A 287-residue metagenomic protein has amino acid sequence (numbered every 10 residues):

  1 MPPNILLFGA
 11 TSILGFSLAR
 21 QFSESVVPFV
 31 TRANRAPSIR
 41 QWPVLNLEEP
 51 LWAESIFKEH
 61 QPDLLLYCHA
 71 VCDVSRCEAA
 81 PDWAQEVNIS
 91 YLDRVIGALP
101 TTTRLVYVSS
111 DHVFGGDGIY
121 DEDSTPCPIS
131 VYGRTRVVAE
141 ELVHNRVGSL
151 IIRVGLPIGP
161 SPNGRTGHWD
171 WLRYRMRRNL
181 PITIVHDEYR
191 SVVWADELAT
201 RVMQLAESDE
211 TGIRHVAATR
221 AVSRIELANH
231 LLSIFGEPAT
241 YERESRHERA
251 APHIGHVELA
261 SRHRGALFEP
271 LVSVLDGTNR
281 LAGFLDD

Functional and structural regions predicted by a protein language model:
P3-E24: N-terminal Rossmann NAD(P)H-binding glycine-rich loop of SDR-like oxidoreductase domains
V44-V87: NAD(P)H-binding glycine-rich loop region in Rossmannoid oxidoreductase-like domains and their noncatalytic homologs
V74, Y107-Y120, V131, P157-P162 (+1 more regions): Conserved catalytic-site region of short-chain dehydrogenase/reductase
A79-V106, E140: NAD(P)-cofactor binding segment of oxidoreductase domains
D93-C127: Conserved Rossmann-fold NAD(P)-dependent oxidoreductase catalytic core, especially the SDR/UDP-sugar
E141-Y189, E197: NAD(P)-dependent short-chain dehydrogenase/reductase
R201, E207-R249: Mid/C-terminal beta-alpha module of Rossmann-like enzyme folds, strongest in SDR-family dehydrogenases/epimerases
A221-N229, R243-D287: Conserved C-terminal active-site "lid" loop/helix of NAD(P)H-dependent oxidoreductases that clamps the redox cofactor
